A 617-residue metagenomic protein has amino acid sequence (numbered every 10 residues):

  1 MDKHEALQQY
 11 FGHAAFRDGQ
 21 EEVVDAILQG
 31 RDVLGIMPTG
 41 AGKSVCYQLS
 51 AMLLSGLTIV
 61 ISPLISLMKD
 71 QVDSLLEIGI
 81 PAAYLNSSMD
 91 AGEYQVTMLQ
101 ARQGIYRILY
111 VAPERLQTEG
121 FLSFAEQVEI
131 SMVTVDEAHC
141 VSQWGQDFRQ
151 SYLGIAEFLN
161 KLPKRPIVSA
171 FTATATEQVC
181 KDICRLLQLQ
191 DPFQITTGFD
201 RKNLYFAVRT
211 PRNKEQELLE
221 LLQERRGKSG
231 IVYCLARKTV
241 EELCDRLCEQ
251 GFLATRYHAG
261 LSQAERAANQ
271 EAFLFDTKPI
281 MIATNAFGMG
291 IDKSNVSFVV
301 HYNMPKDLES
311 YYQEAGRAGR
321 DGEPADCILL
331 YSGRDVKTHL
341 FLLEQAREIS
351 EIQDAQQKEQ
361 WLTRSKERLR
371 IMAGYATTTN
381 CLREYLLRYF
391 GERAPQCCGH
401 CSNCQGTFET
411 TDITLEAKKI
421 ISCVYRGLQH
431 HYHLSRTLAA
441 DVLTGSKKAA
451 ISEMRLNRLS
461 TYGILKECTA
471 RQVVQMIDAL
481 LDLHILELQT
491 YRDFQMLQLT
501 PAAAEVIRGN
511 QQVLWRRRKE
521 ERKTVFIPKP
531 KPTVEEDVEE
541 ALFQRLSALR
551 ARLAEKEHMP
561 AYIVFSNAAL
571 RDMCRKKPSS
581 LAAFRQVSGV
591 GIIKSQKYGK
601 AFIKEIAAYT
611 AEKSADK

Functional and structural regions predicted by a protein language model:
M1-K3, K337-T338, I349-D354, R364-K366 (+2 more regions): Accessory DNA-binding and partner-docking regions appended to nucleic-acid-acting proteins, especially the terminal
M1-Y10, A14, D18, E22-S44 (+4 more regions): Helicase motor core with emphasis on the C-terminal RecA-like subdomain
F11, L162, L187-Q188, F390 (+4 more regions): A broad structural signal for alpha-helix termini and local helix breaks/kinks
A15, P163, T378, H430-H431 (+1 more regions): Helix-turn-helix/winged-helix DNA-binding modules
A26, H301, Y375, D572-M573: Short alpha-helical segment immediately N-terminal to, or the first helix within, an HTH/HTH-like DNA-binding domain
W361-F390: Short, charged low-complexity linear segments at domain edges
